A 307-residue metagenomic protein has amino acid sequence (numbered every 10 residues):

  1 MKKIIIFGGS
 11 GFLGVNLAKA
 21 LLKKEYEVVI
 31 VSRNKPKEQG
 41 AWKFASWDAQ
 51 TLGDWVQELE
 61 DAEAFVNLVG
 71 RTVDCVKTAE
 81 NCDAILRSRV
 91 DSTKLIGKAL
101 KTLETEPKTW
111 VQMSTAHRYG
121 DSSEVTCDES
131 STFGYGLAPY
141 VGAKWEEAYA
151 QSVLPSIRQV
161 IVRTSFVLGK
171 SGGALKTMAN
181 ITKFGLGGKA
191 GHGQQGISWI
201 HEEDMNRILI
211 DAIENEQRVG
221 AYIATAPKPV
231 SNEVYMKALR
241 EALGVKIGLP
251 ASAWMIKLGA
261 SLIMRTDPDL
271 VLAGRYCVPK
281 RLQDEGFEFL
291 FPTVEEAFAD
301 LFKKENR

Functional and structural regions predicted by a protein language model:
I4-K24: N-terminal Rossmann NAD(P)H-binding glycine-rich loop of SDR-like oxidoreductase domains
P36, W42-S92: NAD(P)H-binding glycine-rich loop region in Rossmannoid oxidoreductase-like domains and their noncatalytic homologs
R87, D91, D121-I161: Catalytic helix-loop patch of NAD(P)-dependent Rossmann-fold dehydrogenases
K94-G136: Conserved Rossmann-fold NAD(P)-dependent oxidoreductase catalytic core, especially the SDR/UDP-sugar
P139, A150-I161, S165-I197, L239: NAD(P)-dependent short-chain dehydrogenase/reductase
A179-G187, Q195-P229: Alpha-helical substrate-binding/gating segment
A212-I263, A299-R307: Mid/C-terminal beta-alpha module of Rossmann-like enzyme folds, strongest in SDR-family dehydrogenases/epimerases
P268-R307: C-terminal amphipathic/interface module of NAD(P)-dependent oxidoreductases and related NAD-binding regulators
